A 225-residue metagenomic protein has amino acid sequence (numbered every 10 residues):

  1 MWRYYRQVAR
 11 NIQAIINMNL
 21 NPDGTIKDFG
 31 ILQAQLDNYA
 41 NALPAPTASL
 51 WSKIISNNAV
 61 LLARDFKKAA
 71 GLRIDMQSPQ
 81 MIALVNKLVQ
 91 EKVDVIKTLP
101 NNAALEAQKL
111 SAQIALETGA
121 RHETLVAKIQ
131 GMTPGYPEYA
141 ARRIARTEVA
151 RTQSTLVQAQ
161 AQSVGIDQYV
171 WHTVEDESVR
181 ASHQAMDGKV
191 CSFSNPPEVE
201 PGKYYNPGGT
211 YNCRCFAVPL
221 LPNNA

Functional and structural regions predicted by a protein language model:
M1-G135, L221-A225: N-terminal leader/targeting and assembly helices and adjacent pre-domain segments
G135-A225: Acidic, glycine-rich two-metal-ion catalytic cores of nucleic acid-processing enzymes
